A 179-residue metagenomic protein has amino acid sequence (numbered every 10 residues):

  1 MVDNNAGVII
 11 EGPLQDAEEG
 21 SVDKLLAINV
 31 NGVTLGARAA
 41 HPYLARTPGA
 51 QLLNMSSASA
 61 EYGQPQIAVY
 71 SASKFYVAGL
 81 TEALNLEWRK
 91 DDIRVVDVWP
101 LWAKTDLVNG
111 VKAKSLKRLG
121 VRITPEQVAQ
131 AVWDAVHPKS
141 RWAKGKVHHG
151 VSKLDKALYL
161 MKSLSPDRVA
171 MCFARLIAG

Functional and structural regions predicted by a protein language model:
N5-I10: Conserved NAD(P)H cofactor-binding loop of Rossmann-fold oxidoreductase domains
P13-L14, E18-L26: Substrate-binding pocket helix/loop in short-chain dehydrogenase/reductase
Q15, Q64-A68: Active-site loop immediately N-terminal to the catalytic Tyr-X3-Lys motif of short-chain dehydrogenase/reductase
A37, S73: Active-site helix of classical SDR
S57: Residue(s) in the substrate-gating loop at a strand-loop-helix junction that position the organic substrate next
Y62, A83-R94: Active-site-adjacent segment of SDR/Rossmann-fold oxidoreductases
D97, K117-K156: C-terminal helical subdomain
